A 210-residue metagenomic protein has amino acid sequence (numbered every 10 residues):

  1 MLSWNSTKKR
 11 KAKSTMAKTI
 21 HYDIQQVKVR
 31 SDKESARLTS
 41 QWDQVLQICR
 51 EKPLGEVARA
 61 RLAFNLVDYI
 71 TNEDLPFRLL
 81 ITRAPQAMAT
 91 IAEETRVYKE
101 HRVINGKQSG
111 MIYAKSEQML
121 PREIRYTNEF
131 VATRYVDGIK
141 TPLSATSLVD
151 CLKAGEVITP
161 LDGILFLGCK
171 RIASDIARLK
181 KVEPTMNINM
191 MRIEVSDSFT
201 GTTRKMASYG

Functional and structural regions predicted by a protein language model:
Y22-V57, E123-S147: Short alpha-helical segments that sit at the start of domains
A36-L38, I81-T141, I176, K180-G210: DNA-binding patch around the recognition helix
Q47-R50, A63-N65, D150-K153: Short, locally clustered residues in the helix-turn-helix/winged-helix DNA-binding domain
L54-P76, V157-L165: Short acidic, hydrophobic short linear motifs in intrinsically disordered regions
V67-I70, F77-Q86, L167-S174: Short, basic interhelical loop/turn and adjoining N-cap of the next helix at nucleic-acid- or acidic-partner-contacting
L143-K153, I158, K170, D197-G210: Conserved N-terminal glycine/acidic-rich loop preference
